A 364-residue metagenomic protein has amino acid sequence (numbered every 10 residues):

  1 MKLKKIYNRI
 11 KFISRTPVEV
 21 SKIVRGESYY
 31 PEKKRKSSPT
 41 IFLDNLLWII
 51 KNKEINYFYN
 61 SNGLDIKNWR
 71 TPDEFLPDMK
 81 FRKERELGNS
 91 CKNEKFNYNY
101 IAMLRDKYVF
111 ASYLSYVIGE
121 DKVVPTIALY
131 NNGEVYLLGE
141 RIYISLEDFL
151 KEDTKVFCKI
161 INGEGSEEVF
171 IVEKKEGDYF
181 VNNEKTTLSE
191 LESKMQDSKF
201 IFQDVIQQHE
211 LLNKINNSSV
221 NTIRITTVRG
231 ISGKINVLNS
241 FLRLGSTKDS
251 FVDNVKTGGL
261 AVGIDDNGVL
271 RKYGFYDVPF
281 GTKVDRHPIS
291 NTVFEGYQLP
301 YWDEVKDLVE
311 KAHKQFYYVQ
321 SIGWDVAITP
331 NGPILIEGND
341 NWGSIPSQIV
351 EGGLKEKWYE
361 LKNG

Functional and structural regions predicted by a protein language model:
R15-I144, E164, V309: Conserved N-proximal alpha/beta basic substrate-recognition cap immediately N-terminal to, or forming the N-lobe
M103-I223, V228-I231: Active-site nucleotide/adenylate-binding loops and adjacent lid/helix of ATP-dependent enzymes
V156, N236-L238, I334-I336: Protein kinase-like catalytic core scaffold
K159, Q203, F241, E337-N341: Active-site ExK catalytic segment of metal-dependent nucleases
S166, T222, R243-D249, N339-I349: Glycine-rich phosphate/pyrophosphate-binding beta-alpha loops
K185-T186, E192, I215-N216, V220-E304: ATP-dependent carboxylate/phosphate-activation module, predominantly the ATP-grasp catalytic core and closely related
F280-E310, K314-S321, I328-G364: C-terminal active-site "lid" helix and adjoining low-complexity regulatory extension at the edge of ATP-using catalytic
